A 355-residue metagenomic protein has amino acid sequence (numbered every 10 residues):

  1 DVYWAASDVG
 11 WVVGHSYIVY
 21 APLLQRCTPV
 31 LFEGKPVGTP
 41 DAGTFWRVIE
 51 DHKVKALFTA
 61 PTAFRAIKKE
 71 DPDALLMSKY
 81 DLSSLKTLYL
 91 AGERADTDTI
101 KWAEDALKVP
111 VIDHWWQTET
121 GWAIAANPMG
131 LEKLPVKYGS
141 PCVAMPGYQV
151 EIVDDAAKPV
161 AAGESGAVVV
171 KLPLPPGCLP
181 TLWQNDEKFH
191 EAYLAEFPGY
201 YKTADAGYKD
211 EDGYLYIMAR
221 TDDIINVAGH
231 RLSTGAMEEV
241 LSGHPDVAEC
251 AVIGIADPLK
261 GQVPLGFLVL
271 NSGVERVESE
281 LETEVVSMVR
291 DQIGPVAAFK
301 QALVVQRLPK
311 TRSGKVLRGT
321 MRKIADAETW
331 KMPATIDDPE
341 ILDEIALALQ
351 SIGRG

Functional and structural regions predicted by a protein language model:
D1-A56, K69-L75: Conserved AMP-binding/adenylation subdomain of ANL enzymes
Y3, Y20, L24-C27, K55-T59 (+3 more regions): Gly/Ser/Thr-rich phosphate-binding loop
D8, G92, W116, C142 (+2 more regions): Active-site glycine-centered loops adjacent to acidic/histidine catalytic or metal-binding residues that shape
G43-W46, M77-K79, H190, E238: Short hydrophobic/charged patches on amphipathic alpha-helices used for structural packing and interfaces
E50, L57, V170, L174-P175 (+7 more regions): AMP-binding/adenylate-forming catalytic core of the ANL superfamily
I112-E119, P141-C142, I253, L303: Beta-strand->loop->alpha-helix junctions that form or flank phosphate-binding loops in nucleotide-handling enzymes
V143-G147, K158-Y193, L232, T329-W330: Conserved ATP/PPi-binding loop(s) of AMP-dependent carboxylate-activating enzymes
E278, I324-G355: Acidic/polar alpha-helix N-cap and adjacent early helical turns within long charge-rich amphipathic helices/linkers
